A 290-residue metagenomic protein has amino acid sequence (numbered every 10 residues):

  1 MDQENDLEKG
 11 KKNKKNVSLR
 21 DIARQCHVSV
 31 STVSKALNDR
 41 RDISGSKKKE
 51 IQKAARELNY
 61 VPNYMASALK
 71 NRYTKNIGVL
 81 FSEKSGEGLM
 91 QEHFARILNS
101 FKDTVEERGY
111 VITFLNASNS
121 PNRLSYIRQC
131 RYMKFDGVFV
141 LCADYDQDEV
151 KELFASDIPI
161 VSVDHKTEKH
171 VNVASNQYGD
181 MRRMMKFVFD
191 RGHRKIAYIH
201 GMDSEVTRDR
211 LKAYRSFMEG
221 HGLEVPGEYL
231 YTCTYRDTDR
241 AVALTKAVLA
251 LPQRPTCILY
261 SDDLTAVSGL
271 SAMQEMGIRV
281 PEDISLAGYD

Functional and structural regions predicted by a protein language model:
M1-K12, Q25, E57, S100-V111 (+2 more regions): Bacterial carbohydrate/catabolite-sensing allosteric modules
M1-K75: N-terminal helix-turn-helix DNA-binding module of bacterial transcription factors
E8, L58-L124: Amphipathic helical "hinge" segments at domain boundaries
K15, S44-K47, M90, F94 (+3 more regions): Short, conserved glycine- and acidic-residue-centered signature motifs in active-site or ligand-binding loops
L80, L115, L141, Y198-I199 (+1 more regions): Short hydrophobic segments within beta-strands
R123-G179: Short beta-strand-centered segments that line the small-molecule binding cleft or hinge of alpha/beta clamshell
